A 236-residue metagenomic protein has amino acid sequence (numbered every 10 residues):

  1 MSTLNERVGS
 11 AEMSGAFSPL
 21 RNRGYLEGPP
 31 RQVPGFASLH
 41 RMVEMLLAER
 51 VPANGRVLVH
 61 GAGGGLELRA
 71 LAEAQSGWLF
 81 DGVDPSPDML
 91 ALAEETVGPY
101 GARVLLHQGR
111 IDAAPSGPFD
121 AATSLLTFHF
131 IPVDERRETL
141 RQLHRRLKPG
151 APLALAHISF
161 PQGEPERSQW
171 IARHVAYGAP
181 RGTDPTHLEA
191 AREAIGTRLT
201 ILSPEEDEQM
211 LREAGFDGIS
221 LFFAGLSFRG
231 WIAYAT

Functional and structural regions predicted by a protein language model:
M1-G24: N-terminal, positively charged/glycine-rich alpha-helical extensions of SAM-dependent methyltransferases
G35-A53: Conserved alpha-helix/loop element of class I SAM-dependent methyltransferases that forms part of the SAM/SAH-binding
R56-V59, G64-A113: Class I SAM-dependent methyltransferase SAM/SAH-binding core
A114-A122: A short acidic, Gly/Pro-enriched loop at the edge of an enzyme's catalytic core that lines a small-molecule cofactor
R137-P149: A short glycine-rich, Lys/Arg-flanked "PGG" loop and its adjoining helix->strand segment in the class I
A154-P180: Conserved class I S-adenosyl-L-methionine
T197-A214: Short alpha-helix
R212-T236: Core SAM-dependent methyltransferase catalytic element
